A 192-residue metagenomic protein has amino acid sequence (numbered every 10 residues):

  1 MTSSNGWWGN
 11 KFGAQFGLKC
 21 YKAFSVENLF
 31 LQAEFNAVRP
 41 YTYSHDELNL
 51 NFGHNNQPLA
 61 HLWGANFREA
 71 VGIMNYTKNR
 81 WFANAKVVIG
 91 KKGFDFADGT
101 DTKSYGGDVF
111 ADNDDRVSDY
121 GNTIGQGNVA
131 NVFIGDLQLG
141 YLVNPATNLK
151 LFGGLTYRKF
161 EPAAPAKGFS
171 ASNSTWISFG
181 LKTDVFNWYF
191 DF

Functional and structural regions predicted by a protein language model:
M1-F192: Exposed, low-structure sequence patches enriched in small/polar residues
